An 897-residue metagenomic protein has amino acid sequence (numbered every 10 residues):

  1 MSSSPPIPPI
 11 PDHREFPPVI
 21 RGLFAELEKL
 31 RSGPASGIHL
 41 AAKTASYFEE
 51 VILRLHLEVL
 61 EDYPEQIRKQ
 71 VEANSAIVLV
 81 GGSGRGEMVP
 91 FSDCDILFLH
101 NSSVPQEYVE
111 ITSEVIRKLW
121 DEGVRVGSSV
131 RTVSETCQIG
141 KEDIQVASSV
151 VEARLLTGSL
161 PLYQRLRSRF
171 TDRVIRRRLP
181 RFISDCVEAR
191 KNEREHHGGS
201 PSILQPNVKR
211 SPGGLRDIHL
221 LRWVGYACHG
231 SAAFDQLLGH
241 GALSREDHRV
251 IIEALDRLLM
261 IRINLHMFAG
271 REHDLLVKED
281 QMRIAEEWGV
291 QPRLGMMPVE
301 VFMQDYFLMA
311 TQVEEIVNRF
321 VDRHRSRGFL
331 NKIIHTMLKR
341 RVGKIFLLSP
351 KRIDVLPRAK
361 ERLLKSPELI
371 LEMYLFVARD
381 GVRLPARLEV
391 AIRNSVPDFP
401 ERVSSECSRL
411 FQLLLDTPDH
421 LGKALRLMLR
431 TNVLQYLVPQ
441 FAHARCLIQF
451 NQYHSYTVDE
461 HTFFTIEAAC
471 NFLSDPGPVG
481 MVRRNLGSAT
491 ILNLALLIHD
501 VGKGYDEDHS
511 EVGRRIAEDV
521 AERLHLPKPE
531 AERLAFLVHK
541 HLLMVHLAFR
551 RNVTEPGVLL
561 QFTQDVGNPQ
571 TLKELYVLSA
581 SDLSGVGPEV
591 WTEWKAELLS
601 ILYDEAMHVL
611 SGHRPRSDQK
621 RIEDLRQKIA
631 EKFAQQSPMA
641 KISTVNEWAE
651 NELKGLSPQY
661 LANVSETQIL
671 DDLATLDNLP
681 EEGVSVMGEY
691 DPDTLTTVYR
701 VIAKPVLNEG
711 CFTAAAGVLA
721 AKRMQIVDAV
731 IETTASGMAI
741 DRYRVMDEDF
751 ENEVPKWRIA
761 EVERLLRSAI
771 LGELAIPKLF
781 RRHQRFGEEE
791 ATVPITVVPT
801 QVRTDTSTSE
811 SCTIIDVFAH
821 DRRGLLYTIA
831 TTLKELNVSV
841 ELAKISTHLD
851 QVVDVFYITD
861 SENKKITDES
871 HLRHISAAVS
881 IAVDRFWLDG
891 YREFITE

Functional and structural regions predicted by a protein language model:
M1-L79, G86-Q452: Non-catalytic interface/linker regions that flank or bridge core catalytic/transmembrane domains
E61-E65, A73-N74, L79, L447-N451 (+4 more regions): Flexible, glycine/threonine-enriched loop-and-boundary segments that flank and lead into catalytic domains of large
R85-M88, S92-C94, H335-V355, V377-D380 (+7 more regions): Active-site-adjacent "gating/activation" loops or surface patches in catalytic cores
G86-I111, G239, I252-E253, L259 (+5 more regions): Divalent metal-dependent catalytic cores for phosphoryl transfer on phosphate-bearing substrates
P105, L156, D172-P180, L204 (+29 more regions): Hydrophobic alpha-helical scaffolding
V124-S128, C137-G140, P400-S408, Q412-L415 (+6 more regions): Conserved catalytic alpha/beta cores of large enzymes that bind or transform nucleotide phosphates and polynucleotides
R257-M260, V290, M296, F302-D354 (+3 more regions): Regulatory modules associated with amino-acid/nitrogen control
